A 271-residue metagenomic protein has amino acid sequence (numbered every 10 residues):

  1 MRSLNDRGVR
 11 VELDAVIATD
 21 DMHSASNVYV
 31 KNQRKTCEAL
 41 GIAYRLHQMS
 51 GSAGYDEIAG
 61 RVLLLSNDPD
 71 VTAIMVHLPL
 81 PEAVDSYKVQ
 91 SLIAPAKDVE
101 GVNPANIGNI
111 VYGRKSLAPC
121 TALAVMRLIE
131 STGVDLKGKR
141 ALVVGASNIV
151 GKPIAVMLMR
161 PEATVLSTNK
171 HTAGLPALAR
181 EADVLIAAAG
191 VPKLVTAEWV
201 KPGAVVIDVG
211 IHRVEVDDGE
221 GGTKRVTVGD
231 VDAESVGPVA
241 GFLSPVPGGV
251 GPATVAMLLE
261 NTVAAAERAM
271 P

Functional and structural regions predicted by a protein language model:
M1-D20: Charged, compositionally biased N-terminal leader segments and the immediate start of the first structured element
S3-N5, V9, T72-L136: Anion-binding alpha/beta catalytic cores of soluble intermediary-metabolism enzymes, centered on
L13, C37-G51, V165-S167: Short beta-strand elements in bilobed, periplasmic/extracellular small-molecule ligand-binding domains
I17, M75-P79, V144, D208: Short beta-strand segments
H23-K35, S116-V205, V209, V214 (+1 more regions): Glycine-rich phosphate/diphosphate-binding loop of Rossmann-like nucleotide-binding domains
E57-P69: Short, well-structured alpha-helical segments in soluble
H77-A83, V191-K193, I211-V214, G249: Short glycine-rich anion-binding loops that position phosphate/pyrophosphate groups of nucleotides and phosphorylated
S86-I107, I207-M270: Rossmann-fold NAD(P)-binding glycine/threonine-rich loop
